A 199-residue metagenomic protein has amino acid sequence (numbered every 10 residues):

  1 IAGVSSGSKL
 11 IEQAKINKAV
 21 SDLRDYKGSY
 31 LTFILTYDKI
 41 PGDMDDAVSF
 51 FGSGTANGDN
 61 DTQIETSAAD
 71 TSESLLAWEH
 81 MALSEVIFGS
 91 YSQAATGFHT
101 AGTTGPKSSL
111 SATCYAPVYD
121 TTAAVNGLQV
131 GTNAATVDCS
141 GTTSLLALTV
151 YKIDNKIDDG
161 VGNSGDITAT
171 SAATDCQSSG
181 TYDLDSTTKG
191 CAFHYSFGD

Functional and structural regions predicted by a protein language model:
I1-D22: Amphipathic alpha-helical segments typified by the pilin-like N-terminal helix that continues immediately C-terminal
I11-A14, I34, E85: Short, well-ordered alpha-helical segments in soluble proteins
K15-D22, A68-E73, G141-L145: Extracytoplasmic/periplasmic, Sec-exported soluble proteins
Y30-H80, Q93: Short, glycine/small-hydrophobic-rich surface segments
E73-G97, A101-D199: Short, surface-exposed interaction loops/tails
